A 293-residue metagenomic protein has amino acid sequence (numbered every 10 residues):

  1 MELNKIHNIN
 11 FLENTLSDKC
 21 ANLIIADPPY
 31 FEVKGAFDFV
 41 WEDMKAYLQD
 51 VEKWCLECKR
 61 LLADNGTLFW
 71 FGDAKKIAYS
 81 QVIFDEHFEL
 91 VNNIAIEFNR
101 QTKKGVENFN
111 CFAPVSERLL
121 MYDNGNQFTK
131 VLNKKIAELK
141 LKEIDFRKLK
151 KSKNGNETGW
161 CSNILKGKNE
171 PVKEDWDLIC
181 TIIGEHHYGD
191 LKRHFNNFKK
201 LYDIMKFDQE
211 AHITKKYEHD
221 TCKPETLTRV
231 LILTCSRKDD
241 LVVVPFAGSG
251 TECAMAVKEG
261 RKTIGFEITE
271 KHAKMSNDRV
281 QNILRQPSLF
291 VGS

Functional and structural regions predicted by a protein language model:
M1-F266, K271-A273: Core catalytic lobe of class I
S276-N277: Conserved SAM-binding loop
Q281-S293: Positively charged, low-complexity nucleic-acid-binding target-recognition regions
